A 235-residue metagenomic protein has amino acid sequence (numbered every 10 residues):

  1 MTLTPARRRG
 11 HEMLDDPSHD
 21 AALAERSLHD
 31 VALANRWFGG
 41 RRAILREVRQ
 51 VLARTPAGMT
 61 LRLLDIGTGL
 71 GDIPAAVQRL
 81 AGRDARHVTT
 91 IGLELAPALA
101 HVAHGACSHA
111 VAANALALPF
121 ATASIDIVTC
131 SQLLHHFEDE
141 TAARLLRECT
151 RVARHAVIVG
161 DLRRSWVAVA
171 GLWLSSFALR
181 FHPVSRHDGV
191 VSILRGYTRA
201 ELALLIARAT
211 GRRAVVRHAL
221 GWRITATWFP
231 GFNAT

Functional and structural regions predicted by a protein language model:
M1-P17: N-terminal auxiliary segments of SAM/dcSAM-dependent transferases
P17, A21-E47, V51-L52: Class I SAM-dependent methyltransferase Rossmann-like catalytic core, especially the SAM/SAH-binding loop
R62-A117: Class I SAM-dependent methyltransferase SAM/SAH-binding core
T129: A conserved beta-strand element that flanks and buttresses the S-adenosyl-L-methionine
F137-E148: A short, conserved alpha-helix within the catalytic core of class I
A153-L162: Conserved beta-strand signature within the Rossmann-like core of class I S-adenosyl-L-methionine
L162-A209: C-terminal alpha-helical "lid/dimerization" subdomain adjacent to the S-adenosyl-L-methionine
R195, R199-T235: Conserved Class I S-adenosyl-L-methionine
